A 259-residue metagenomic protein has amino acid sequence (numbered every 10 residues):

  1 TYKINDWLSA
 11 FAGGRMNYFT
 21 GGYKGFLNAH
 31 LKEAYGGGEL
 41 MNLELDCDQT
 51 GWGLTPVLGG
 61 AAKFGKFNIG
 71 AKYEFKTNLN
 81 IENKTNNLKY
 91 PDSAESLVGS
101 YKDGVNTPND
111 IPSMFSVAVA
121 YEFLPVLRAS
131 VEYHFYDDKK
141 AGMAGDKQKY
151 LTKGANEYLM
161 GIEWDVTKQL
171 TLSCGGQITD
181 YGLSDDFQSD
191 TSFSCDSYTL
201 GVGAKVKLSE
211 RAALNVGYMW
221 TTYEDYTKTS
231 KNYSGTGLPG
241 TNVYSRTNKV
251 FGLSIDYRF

Functional and structural regions predicted by a protein language model:
T1-F259: Outer-membrane beta-barrel porins/channels
